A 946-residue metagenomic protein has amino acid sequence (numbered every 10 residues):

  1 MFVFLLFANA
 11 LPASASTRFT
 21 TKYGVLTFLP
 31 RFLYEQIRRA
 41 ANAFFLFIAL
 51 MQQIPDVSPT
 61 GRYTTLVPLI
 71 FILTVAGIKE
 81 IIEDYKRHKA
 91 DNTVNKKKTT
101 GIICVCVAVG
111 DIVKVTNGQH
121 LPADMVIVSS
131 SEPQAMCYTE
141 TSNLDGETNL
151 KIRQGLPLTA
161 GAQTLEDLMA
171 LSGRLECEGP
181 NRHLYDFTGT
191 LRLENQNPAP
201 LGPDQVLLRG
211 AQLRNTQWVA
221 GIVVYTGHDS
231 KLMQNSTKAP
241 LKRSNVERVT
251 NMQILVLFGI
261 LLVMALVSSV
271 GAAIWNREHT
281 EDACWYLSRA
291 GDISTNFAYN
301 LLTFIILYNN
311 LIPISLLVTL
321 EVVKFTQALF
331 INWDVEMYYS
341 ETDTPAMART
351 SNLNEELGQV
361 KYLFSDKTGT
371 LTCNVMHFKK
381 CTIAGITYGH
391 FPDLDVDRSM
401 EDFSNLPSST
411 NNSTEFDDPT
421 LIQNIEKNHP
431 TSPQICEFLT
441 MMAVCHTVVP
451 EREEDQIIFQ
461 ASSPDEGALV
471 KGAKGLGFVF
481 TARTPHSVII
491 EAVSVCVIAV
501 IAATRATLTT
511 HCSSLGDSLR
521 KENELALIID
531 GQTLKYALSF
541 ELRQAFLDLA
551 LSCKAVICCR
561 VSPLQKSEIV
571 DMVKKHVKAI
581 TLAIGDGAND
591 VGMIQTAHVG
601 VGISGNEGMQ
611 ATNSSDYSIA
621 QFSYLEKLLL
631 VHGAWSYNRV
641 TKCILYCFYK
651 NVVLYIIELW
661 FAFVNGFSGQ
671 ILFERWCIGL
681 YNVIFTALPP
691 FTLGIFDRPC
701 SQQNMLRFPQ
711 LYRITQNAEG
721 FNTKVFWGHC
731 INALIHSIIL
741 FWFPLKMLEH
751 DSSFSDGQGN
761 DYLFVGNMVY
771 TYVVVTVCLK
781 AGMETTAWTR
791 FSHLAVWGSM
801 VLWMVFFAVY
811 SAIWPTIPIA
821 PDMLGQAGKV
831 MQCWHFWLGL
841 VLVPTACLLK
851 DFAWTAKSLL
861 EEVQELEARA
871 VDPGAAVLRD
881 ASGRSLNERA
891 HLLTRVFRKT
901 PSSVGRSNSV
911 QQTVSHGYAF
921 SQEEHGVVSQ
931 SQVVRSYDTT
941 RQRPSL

Functional and structural regions predicted by a protein language model:
M1-P689, Y770, R790-F806, I813-L946: Conserved cytosolic headpiece of P-type ATPases
T387, Q702, T786: Mobile, glycine-enriched helix-loop/loop "lid" segments at the mouths of ligand-binding/catalytic clefts that gate
G516-S518, G531, Q544-C553, G679 (+1 more regions): Membrane-interfacial loop- and helix-cap regions that link adjacent transmembrane helices in polytopic membrane proteins
L629-L630, M747, G782: Hydrophobic residues in alpha-helical segments
M747-S752, V809-T816: Juxtamembrane "helix-exit" motif on the non-cytosolic side of transmembrane helices
V774-E784: Alpha-helical transmembrane segments in multipass membrane proteins, preferentially the mid-helix core
G782-S792: Membrane-helix interface "capping/anchor" motifs
